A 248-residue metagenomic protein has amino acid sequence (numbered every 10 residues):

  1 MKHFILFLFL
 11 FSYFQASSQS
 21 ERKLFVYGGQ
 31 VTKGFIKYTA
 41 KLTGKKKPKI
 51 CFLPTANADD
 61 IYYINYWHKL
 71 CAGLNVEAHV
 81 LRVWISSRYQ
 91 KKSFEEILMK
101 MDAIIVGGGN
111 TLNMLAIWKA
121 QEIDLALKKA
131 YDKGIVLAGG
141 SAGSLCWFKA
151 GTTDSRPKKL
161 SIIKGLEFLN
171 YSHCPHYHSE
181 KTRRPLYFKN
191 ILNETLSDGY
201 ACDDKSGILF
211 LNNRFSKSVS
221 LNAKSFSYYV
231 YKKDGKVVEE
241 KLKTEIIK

Functional and structural regions predicted by a protein language model:
M1-S20: Bacterial Sec-dependent N-terminal signal peptides
Q19-K46, I61-Y66, L70-G73, A103 (+2 more regions): C-terminal and late-domain segments of enzyme folds
Q30-T32, T55-D59, I85-S87, N110-N113 (+4 more regions): Solvent-exposed loop/turn segments at secondary-structure junctions within structured extracellular/periplasmic domains
C51-T55, H173-C174: Short internal beta-strands
N57-G109, N113: Portal/gating segments that form or line small-molecule/metal binding sites
I97-K100, Q121-G134: Catalytic-core regions built around general acid/base machinery
I105-G108, L127-A150: Catalytic nucleophile loop
T111-Q121: Glycine/threonine-rich flexible loop motifs
